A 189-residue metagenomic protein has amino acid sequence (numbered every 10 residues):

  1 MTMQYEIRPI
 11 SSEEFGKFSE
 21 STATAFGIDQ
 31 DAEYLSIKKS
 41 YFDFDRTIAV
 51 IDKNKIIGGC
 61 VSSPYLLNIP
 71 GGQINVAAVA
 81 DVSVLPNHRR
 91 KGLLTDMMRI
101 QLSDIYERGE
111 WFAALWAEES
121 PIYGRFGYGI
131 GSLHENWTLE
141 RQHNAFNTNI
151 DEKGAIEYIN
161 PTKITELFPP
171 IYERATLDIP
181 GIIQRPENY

Functional and structural regions predicted by a protein language model:
M1-E6: Basic/polar N-terminal segments that are highly enriched at the extreme N-terminus, encompassing both cleavable
I7-S83, Y172-Y189: A conserved beta-strand-loop-helix scaffold within acyl/acetyltransferase catalytic domains
E13, A117-E118, K163: Short beta->alpha linker loops
Y65-L67, N87, S120: Short coil/turn motifs at secondary-structure junctions
D81-S103: Conserved acetyl-CoA-binding loop-helix of GNAT-fold acetyltransferases
E107-W111, A117-E135: Conserved active-site alpha-helix within GNAT-family acetyltransferase domains
I130, H134-Y189: Amide-forming acyltransferase catalytic core, primarily the GNAT-like/NAT-type and related acyltransferase folds
